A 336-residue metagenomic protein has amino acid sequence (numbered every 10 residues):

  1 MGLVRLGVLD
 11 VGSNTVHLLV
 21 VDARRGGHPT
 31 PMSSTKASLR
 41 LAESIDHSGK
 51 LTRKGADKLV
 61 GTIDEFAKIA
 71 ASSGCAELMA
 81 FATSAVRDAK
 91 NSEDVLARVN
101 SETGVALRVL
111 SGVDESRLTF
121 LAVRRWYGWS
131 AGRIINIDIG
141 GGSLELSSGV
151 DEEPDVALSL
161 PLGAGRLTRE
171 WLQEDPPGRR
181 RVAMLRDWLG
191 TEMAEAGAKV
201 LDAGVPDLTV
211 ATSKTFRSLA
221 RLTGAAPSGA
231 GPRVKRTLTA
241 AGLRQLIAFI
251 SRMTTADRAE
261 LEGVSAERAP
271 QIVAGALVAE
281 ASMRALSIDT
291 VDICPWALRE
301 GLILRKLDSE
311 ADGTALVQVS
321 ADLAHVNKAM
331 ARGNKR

Functional and structural regions predicted by a protein language model:
G2-T30: N-terminal basic/disordered segments at the start of proteins
L3-L6, V20, S44-C75, T83-R133 (+1 more regions): Helical "lid/coupling" subdomains associated with nucleotide-phosphate turnover
T15-H17, S143, F216: Structural motif
P29-L39, D155-L162: Short coil-to-beta-strand
A80: Dinucleotide-binding Rossmann-like beta1-alpha1 core, especially the glycine-rich loop that anchors the ADP
G142-S148: Acidic, divalent-metal-coordinating active-site segment for phosphoryl/phosphodiester hydrolysis, typified by short
